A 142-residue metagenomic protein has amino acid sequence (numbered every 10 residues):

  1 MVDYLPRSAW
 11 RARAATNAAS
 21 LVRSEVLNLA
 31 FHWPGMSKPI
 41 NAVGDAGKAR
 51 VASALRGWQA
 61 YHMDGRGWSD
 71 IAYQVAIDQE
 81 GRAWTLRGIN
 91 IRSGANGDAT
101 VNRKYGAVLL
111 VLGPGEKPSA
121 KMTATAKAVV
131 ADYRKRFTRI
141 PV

Functional and structural regions predicted by a protein language model:
M1-P141: Active-site-adjacent loop/helix surface patches within enzyme catalytic domains that shape the substrate-binding cleft
